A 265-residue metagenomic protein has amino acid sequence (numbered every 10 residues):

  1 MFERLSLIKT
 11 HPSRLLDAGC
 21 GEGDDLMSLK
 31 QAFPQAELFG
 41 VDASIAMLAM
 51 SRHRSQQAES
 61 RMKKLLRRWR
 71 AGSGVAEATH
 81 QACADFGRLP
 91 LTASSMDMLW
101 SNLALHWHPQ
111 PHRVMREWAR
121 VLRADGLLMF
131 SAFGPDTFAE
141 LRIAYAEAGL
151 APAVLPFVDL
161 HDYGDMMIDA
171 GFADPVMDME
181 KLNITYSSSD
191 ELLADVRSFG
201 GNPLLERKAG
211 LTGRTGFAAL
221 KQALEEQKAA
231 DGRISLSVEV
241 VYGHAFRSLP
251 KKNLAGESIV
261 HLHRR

Functional and structural regions predicted by a protein language model:
I8-R14: Short helix-loop-beta connector
R14-L89: Class I SAM-dependent methyltransferase SAM/SAH-binding core
G87-L99: A short acidic, Gly/Pro-enriched loop at the edge of an enzyme's catalytic core that lines a small-molecule cofactor
D97-Q110: A short SAM/SAH-binding and catalytic strip from SAM-dependent methyltransferases
H112-A124: A short glycine-rich, Lys/Arg-flanked "PGG" loop and its adjoining helix->strand segment in the class I
L127-S189, F199-G210: Conserved catalytic/acceptor-binding region of the Class I
M179-R265: Conserved Class I S-adenosyl-L-methionine
